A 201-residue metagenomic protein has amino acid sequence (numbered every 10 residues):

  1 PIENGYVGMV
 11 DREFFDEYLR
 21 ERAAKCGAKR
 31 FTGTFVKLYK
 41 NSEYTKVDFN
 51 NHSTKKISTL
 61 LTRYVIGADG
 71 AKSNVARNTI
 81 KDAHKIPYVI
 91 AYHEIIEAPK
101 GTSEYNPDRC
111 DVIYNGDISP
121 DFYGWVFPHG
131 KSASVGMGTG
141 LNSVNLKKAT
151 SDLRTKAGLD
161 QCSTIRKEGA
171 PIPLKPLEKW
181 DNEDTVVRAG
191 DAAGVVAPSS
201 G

Functional and structural regions predicted by a protein language model:
P1-F14: Active-site-adjacent segment of FAD-dependent monooxygenases/related oxidoreductases
E21-T164, P173-W180, T185, G194-V195: Predominantly flavin-linked oxidoreductase catalytic cores and closely associated redox partners
G169-A170: Hydrophobic membrane-targeting and insertion signals
R188-G190: Conserved beta-strand-loop-short alpha-helix elements that form and flank the Mn2+/Mg2+-coordinating active site
V196-G201: A conserved FAD-binding loop/helix module that cradles the flavin
